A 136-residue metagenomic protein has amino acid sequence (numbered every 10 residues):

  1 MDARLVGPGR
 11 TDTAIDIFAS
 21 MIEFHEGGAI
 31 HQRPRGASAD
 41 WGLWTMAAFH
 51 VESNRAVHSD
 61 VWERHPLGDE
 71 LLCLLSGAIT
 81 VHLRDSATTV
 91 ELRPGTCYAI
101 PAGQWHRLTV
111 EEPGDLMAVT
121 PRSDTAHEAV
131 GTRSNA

Functional and structural regions predicted by a protein language model:
M1-W62, A136: A short, N-terminal "cap"/entry segment at the start of jelly-roll beta-barrel domains of the cupin/DSBH fold
R35-A37, V57-P66, L83, V90 (+1 more regions): Short histidine-centered beta-strand/loop micro-motifs that create catalytic or ligand/metal-coordination sites
V51-V57, S76-T80, A87, R122-T125: Short, charged/polar surface micro-motifs in flexible loops or helix N-caps
R64-V81: Short, conserved beta-strand element in jelly-roll/cupin
L74-L75, H82-R84, T109, V119: Beta-strand residues in well-ordered beta-sheet regions across diverse protein folds
S86-A102: Short acidic-glycine-tyrosine-enriched beta hairpin
R93, A102-A129: Ligand-binding loop in jelly-roll beta-barrel domains
